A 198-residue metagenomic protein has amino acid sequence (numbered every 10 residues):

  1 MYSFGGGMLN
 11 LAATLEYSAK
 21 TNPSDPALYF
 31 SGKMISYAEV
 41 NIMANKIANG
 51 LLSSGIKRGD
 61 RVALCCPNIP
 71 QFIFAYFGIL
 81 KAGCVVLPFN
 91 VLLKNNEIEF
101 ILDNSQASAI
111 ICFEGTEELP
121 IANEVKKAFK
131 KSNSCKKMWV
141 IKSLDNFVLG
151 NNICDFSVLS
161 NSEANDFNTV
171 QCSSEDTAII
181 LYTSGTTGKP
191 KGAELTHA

Functional and structural regions predicted by a protein language model:
S3-L11, S24-I69, I73-F77, K94-E99 (+3 more regions): Conserved AMP-binding/adenylate-forming core of the ANL superfamily
S24-P26, W139-V140, N161-Y182, K189 (+1 more regions): Conserved pre-ATP/AMP-binding loop-to-beta segment of ANL
G32, T116-S174: ANL superfamily adenylate-forming
K57, S108, K136: Short acidic/polar active-site loop segments enriched in Thr and Asp
V62, I79, I110, T177 (+1 more regions): Conserved S/T- and glycine-rich ATP-binding loop of Class I adenylate-forming
F77-A82, D103-N104: Short hydrophobic alpha-helices that are characteristic scaffold elements of the AMP-binding
L87, L93-K127: Conserved ATP-dependent adenylate/AMP-binding module captured primarily in the ANL superfamily
